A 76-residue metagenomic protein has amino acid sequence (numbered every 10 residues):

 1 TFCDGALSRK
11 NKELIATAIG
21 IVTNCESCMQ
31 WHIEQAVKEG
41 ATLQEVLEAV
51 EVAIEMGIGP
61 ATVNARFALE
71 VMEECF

Functional and structural regions predicted by a protein language model:
T1-E13, V63-F76: Acidic, glycine/proline-rich low-complexity segments that act as flexible tails and inter-domain linkers
D4, V22, E39, M56-G59 (+2 more regions): Change "in soluble alpha/beta enzymes" to "in soluble alpha/beta proteins
K12-G20, A49-M56: Alpha-helical scaffold segments that form or flank carboxylate-/histidine-based iron centers
I15, I19-W31: Short, thiol/selenol-centered motifs that function as redox-active sites or metal-ligating centers
S27-Q30, E34, I58-A61: Charged/polar positions within long, soluble alpha-helices
Q30-Q44, L69-M72: Iron-sulfur (Fe-S) cluster-binding segments and ferredoxin-like electron-carrier domains, especially [2Fe-2S]
L47-E73: C-terminal structural segments of small proteins and small subunits
